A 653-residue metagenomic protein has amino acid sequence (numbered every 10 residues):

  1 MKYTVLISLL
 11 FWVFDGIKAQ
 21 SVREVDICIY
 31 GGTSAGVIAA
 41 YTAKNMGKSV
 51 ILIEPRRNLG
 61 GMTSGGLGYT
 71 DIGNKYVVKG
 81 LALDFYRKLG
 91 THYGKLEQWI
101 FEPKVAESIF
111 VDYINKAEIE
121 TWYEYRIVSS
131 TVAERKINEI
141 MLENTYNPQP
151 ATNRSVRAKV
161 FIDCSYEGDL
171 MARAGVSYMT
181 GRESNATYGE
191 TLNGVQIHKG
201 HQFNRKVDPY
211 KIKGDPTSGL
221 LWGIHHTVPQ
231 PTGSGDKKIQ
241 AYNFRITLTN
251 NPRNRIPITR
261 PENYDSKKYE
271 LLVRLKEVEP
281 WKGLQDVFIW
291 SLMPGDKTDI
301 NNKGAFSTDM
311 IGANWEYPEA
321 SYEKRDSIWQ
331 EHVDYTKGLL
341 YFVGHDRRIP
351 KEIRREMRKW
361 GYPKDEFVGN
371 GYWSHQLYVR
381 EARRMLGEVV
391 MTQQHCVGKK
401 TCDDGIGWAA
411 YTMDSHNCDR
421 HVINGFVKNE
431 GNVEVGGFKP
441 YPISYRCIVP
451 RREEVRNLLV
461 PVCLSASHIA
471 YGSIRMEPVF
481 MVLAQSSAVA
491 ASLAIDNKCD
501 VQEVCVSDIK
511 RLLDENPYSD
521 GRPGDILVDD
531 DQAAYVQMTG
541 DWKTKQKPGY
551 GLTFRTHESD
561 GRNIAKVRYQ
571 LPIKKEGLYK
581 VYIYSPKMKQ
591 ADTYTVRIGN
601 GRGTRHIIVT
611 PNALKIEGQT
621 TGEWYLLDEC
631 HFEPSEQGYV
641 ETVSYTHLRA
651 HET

Functional and structural regions predicted by a protein language model:
R23-T33: Beta1/beta-strand and adjacent pyrophosphate-binding region of the FAD-binding site in flavoprotein oxidoreductases
T42, K48-S49, E54-A133, M179 (+1 more regions): Conserved N-terminal/central alpha/beta ligand/cofactor-binding core
A133-R154: Conserved beta-strand-loop-beta-strand element in the redox core of flavoprotein oxidoreductases
N147-V160, C164-P523: Flavin (FAD/FMN)-binding glycine-rich loop and adjacent Rossmann-like elements that form
L552-I573: Short beta-strands within extracellular/lumenal beta-sheet-rich domains
V567, I573-M588: A short beta-strand element within beta-rich, extracytoplasmic domains of secreted/secretory-pathway proteins
G603-P634: Extracellular carbohydrate recognition and processing domains and analogous Trp-centered ligand-binding platforms
T646-T653: Conserved small/polar residues in nucleotide/adenosyl-binding loops
